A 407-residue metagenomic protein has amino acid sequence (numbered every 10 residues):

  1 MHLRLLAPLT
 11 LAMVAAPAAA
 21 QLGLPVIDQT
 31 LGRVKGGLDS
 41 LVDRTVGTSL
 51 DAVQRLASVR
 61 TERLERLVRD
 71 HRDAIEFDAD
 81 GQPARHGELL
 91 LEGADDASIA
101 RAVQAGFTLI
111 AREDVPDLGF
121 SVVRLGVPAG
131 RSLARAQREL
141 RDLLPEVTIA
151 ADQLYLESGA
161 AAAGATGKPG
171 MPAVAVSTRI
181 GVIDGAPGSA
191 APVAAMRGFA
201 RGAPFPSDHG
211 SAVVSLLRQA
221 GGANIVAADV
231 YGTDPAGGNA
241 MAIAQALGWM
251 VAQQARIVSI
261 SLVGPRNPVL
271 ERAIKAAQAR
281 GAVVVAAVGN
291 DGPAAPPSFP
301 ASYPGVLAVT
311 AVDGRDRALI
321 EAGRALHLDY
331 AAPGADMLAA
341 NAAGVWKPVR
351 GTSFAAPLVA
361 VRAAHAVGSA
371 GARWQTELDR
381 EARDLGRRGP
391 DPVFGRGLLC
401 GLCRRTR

Functional and structural regions predicted by a protein language model:
M1-A7: Bacterial N-terminal signal peptides that target proteins for export
A15-A18: N-terminal signal peptide c-region/cleavage motif recognized by signal peptidases
L22-L24, F199-P265, A382-G389: Subtilisin-like peptidase catalytic core
G23-G37, A74-A79, A255-L262, P268 (+4 more regions): C-terminal subdomain of the subtilisin-like protease fold in secreted/lumenal serine endopeptidases
L24-P25, Q29-R85, L89-L91, D96-G170: Autoinhibitory propeptides
T166-D208, A212, L216: Acidic-leg catalytic submotif of subtilisin-like serine proteases
M171-V176, S215-Q219, G238-V258, P268-V284 (+3 more regions): Mature extracellular/periplasmic domains of secretome proteins
V182-D184, S298-G368, C403-R404: Extracellular S/T/G-rich loop segment that most often corresponds to the catalytic His/Ser-adjacent loop
